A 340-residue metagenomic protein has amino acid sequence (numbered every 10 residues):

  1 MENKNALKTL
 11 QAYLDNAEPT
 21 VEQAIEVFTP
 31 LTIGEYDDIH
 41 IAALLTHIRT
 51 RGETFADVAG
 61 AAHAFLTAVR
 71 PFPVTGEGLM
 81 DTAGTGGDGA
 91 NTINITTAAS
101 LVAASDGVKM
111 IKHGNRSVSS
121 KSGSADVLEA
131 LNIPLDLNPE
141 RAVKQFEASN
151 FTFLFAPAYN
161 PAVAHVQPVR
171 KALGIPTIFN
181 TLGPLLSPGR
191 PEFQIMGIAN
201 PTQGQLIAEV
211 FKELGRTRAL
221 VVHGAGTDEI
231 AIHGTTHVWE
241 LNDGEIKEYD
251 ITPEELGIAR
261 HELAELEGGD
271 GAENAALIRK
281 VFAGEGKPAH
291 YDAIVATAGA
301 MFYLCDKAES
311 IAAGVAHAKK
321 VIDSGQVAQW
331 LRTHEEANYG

Functional and structural regions predicted by a protein language model:
M1-K4, Y13-V58, T67-V74, A293-I294: N-terminal glycine-rich anion-binding loops that anchor highly charged ligand groups
E2-N5, T9-A12, E18-P19, H63-R70 (+5 more regions): Glycine-rich anion-binding loops and their surrounding alpha/beta cores
D38, A90-T97, V118, P288-A293: Short, conserved micro-motifs enriched in small and acidic residues
H40-I41, I111-H113, V221: Short beta-strand segments at enzyme active-site cores
A43, A98-V102, A293-A300: Short amphipathic alpha-helical face segments that pack within enzyme cores and frequently flank/anchor catalytic
L45, I93-S149: A glycine-rich phosphate/pyrophosphate-binding beta-strand-loop-alpha-helix module
G52-G114: Active-site cofactor/substrate anionic-group-binding motifs, chiefly glycine- and Lys/Arg-rich phosphate-binding loops
G84-G89, G114-S120, Y159, A225-G226: Acidic, glycine-rich active-site loops and adjacent beta-strand->loop/helix elements that engage anionic groups
